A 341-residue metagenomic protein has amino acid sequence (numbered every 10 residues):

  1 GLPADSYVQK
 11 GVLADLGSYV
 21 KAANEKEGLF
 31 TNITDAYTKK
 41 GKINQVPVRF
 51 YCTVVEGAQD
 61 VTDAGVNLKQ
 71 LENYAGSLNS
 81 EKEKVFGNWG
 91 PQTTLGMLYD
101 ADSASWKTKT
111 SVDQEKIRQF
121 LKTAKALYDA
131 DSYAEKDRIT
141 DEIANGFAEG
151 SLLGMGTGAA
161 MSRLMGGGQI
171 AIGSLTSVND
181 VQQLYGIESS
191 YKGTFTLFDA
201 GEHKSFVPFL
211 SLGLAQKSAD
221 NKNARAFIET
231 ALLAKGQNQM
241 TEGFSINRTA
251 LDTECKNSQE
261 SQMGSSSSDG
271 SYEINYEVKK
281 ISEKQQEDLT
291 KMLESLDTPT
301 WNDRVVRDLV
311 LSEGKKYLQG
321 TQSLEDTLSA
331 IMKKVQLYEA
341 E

Functional and structural regions predicted by a protein language model:
G1-G28, M161-I170: Extracytoplasmic "Venus flytrap"/periplasmic binding protein-like
V8, Q59, E72-N79, R118-Y128 (+6 more regions): Non-transmembrane alpha-helical segments in soluble domains of secreted/periplasmic/extracellular proteins
G11, G17-G28, D35-E142, Q216-K222 (+1 more regions): Helix-loop-helix "hinge/cap" segment bordering the ligand-binding cleft or interdomain interface
L13, I43, C52, G168 (+2 more regions): Extracellular structured ligand-interaction cores
V46-V48, H203-P208, R307-D308: Short, flexible turn/loop "capping" segments at secondary-structure junctions
S80-E81, I228-S261: Periplasmic-binding protein-like
D129-K222, A226: Extracytoplasmic/periplasmic substrate-binding proteins
Q262-E339: C-terminal capping/gating helix-and-loop segments adjacent to ligand/active sites or protein-protein/ligand interfaces
